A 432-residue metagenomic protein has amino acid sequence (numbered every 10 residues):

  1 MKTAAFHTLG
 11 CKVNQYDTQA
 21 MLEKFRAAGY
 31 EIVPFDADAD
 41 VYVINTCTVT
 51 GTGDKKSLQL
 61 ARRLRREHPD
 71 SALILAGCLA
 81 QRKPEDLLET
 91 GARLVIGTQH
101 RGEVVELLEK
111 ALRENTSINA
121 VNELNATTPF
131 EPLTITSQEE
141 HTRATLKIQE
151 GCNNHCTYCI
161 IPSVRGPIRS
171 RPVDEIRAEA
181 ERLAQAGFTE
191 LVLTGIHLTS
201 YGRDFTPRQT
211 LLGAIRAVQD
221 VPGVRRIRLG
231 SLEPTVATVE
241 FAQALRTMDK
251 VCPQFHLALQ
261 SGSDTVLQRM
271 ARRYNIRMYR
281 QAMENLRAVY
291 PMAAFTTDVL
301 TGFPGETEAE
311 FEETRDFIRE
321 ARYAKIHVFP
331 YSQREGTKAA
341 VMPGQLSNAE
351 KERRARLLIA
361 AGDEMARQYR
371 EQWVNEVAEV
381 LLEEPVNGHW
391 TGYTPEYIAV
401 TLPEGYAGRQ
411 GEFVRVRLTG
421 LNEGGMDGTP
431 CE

Functional and structural regions predicted by a protein language model:
M1-Y201, R216, E240, F255 (+5 more regions): Proteins enriched for Cys/Gly/acidic motifs involved in redox and nucleic-acid/cofactor modification
T48-V49, R165-G166, F205-R208, Q268-Y274 (+1 more regions): Short glycine-enriched, charge-decorated loop/helix-capping segments at active-site entrances that position
L73-I74, R82-K83, Q185-E308, R319: Conserved SAM/AdoMet-binding glycine-rich loop
T136-S137, Q243-T247, L259, R370-Q372 (+2 more regions): Replace "in large, NTP-powered and nucleic-acid-processing enzymes" with "in large, NTP-powered factors and other
E139-T142, C152-N154, V251, S261 (+5 more regions): Short flexible coil/turn linkers enriched for glycine and charged/polar residues that connect secondary-structure
A309-R315: Short, acidic/polar
V341-E432: Terminal RNA-binding accessory module
